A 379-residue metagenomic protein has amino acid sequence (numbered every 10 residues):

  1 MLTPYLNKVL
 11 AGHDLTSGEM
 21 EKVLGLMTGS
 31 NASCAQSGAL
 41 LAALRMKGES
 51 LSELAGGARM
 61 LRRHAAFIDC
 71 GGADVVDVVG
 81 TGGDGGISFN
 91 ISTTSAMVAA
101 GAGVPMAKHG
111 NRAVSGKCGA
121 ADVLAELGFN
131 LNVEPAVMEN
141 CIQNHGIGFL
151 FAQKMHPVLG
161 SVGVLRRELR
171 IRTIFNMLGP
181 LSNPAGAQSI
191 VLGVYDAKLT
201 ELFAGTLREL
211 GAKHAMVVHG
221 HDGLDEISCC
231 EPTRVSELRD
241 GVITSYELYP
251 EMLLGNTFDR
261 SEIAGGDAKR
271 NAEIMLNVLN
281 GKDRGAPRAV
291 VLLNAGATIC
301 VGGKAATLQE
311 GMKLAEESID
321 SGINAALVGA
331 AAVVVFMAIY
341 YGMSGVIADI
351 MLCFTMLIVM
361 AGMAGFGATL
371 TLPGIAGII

Functional and structural regions predicted by a protein language model:
M1, V9-L54, R62-C70, V290: N-terminal glycine-rich anion-binding loops that anchor highly charged ligand groups
M1-A11, V75-V79, A107: N-terminal small/glycine-rich loop or linker at the start of catalytic domains across soluble metabolic enzymes
P4-K8, D14-L15, R63-A66, S88 (+3 more regions): Glycine-rich anion-binding loops and their surrounding alpha/beta cores
G48-G110: Active-site cofactor/substrate anionic-group-binding motifs, chiefly glycine- and Lys/Arg-rich phosphate-binding loops
G80-G85, G110-G116, M155, H221-D222: Acidic, glycine-rich active-site loops and adjacent beta-strand->loop/helix elements that engage anionic groups
R112-A113, G377-I379: Hydrophobic, small-residue-rich transmembrane alpha-helices and their short perimembrane loops in multi-pass membrane
R112-F129: Active-site-proximal loop->helix
A326-P373: Interfacial segments of transmembrane alpha-helices in multi-pass membrane proteins
